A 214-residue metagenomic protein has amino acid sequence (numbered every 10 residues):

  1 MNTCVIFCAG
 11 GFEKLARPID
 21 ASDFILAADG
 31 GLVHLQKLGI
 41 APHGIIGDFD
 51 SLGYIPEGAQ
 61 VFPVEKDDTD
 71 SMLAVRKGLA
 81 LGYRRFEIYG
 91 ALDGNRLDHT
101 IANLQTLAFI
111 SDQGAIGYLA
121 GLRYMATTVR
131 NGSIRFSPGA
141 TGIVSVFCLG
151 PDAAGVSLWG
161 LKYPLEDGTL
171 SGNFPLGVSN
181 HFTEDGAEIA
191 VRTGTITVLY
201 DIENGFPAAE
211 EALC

Functional and structural regions predicted by a protein language model:
M1-I55: N-terminal beta-strand-loop-alpha-helix module at the start of alpha/beta ligand-binding or catalytic domains
F7-G11, A91-D93, Y200-I202: Structural motif
L26-A28, G47, G90, Y118-G121: General beta-strand structural signal in soluble alpha/beta enzymes
Q60-G82: Short phosphate-binding loop-to-helix
L97-A108: Short Gly/Thr/Asp-enriched flexible loops that form oxyanion-binding sites at enzyme active sites
F109-M125: Short, acidic/small-residue loops that bind anionic groups at enzyme active sites
Y124, V129-C214: Long, charged alpha-helical interface segments
